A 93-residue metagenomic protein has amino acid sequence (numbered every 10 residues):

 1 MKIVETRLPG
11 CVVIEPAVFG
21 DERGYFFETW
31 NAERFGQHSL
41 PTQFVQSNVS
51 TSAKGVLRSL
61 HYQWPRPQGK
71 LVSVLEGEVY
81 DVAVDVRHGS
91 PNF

Functional and structural regions predicted by a protein language model:
M1-F93: Non-catalytic, conserved peripheral segments adjacent to functional cores
